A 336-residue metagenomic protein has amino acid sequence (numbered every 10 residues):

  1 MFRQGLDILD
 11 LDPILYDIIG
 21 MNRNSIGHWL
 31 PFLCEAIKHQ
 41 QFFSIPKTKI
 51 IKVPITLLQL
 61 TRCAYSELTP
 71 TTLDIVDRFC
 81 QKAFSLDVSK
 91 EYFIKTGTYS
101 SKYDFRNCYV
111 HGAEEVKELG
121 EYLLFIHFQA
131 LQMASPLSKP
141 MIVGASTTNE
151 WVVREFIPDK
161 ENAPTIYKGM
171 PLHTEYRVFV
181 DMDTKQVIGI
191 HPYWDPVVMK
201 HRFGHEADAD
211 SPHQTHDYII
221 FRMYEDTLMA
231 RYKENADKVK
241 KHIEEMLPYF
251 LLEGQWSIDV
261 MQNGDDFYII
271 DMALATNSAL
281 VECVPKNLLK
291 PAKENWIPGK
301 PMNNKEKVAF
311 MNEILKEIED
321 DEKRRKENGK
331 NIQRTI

Functional and structural regions predicted by a protein language model:
M1-T174, F179-V197, F203-K241: Active-site nucleotide/adenylate-binding loops and adjacent lid/helix of ATP-dependent enzymes
F179, M261-Q262: Conserved protein-kinase catalytic-loop segment immediately C-terminal to the catalytic Asp of the HRD motif
D195-K200, T276-L280: A short local loop/turn or secondary-structure capping micro-motif enriched for an aromatic residue
A230-K241, Y249-G254, Q262-I336: C-terminal active-site "lid" helix and adjoining low-complexity regulatory extension at the edge of ATP-using catalytic
